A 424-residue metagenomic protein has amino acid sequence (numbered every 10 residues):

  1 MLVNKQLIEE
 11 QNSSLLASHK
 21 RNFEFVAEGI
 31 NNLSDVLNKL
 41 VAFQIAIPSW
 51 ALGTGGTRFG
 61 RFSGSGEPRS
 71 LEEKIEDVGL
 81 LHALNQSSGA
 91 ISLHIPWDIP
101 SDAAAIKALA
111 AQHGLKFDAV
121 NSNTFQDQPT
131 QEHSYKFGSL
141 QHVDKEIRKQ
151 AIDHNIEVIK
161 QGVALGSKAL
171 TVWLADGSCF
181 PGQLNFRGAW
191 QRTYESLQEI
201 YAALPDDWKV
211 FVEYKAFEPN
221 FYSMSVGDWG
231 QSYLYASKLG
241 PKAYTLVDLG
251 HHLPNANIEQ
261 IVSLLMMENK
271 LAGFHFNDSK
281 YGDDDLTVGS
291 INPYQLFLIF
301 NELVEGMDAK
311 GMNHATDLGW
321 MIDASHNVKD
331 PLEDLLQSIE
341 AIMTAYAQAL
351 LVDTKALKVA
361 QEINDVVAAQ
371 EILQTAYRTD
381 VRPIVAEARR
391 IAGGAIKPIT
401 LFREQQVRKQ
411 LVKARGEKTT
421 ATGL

Functional and structural regions predicted by a protein language model:
M1-A51, G56, G60-F62, G79 (+7 more regions): Histidine-acidic metal/acid-base catalytic patches
L37-I47, A51, S63-W97: Catalytic domains of carbohydrate-active enzymes, especially glycoside hydrolases
L40-L52, I95-T130, V163: Glycine-rich, aromatic-flanked loop segments that form ligand/cofactor-binding clefts across common enzyme folds
A51-G53, L71, I95-I99, N123-Q126 (+5 more regions): Active-site-proximal loop/turn and secondary-structure-junction residues that shape catalytic pockets, frequently
F59, Q128-K149, L174-R187: Surface-exposed, active-site-proximal loop segments in enzymatic domains
G60-S63, G89-A105, L174, S178-P181: Glycine-rich, proline-tolerant flexible connector loops at the mouths of alpha/beta enzymes
P96-A108, L140-K160, R192: Glycine-rich anion/phosphate-binding loops
N155-L184, W208-E213: Active-site groove signature of glycoside hydrolases
